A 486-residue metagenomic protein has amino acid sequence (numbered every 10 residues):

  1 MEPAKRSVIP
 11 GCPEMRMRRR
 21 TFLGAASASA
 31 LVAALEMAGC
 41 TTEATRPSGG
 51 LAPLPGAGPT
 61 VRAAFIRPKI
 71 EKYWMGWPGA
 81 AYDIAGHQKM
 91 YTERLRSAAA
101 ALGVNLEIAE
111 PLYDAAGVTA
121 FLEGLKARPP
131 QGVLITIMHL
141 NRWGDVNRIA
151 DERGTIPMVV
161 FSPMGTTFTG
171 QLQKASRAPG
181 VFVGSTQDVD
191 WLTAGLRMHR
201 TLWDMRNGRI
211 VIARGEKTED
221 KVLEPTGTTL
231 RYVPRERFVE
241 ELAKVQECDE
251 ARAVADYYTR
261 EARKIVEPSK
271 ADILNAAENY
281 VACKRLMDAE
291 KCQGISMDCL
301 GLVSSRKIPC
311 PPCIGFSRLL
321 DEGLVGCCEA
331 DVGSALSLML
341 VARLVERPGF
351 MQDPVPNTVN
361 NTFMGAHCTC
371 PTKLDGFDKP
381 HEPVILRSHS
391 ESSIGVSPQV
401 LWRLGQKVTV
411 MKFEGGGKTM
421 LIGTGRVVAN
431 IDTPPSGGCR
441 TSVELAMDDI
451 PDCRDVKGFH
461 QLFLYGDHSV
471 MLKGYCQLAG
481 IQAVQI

Functional and structural regions predicted by a protein language model:
M1-M17: N-terminal secretory signal peptides
M15-T21, L31-S48: N-terminal twin-arginine translocation
A26-A30: Sec-dependent signal peptide hydrophobic core
R46-M164, Y232, V239-C248, R260-M287 (+2 more regions): Metallocofactor- and cofactor-centric catalytic cores in central/energy metabolism, strongly enriched
Y113-E219, P225, F363-A366: Cofactor- and metal-binding active-site motifs of prokaryotic enzymes that mediate redox/radical or nucleophilic
F168-L344: Conserved, well-structured core segments that form the ligand-binding/active-site neighborhood of functional domains
G323-V427: C-terminal catalytic subdomain
I394-I486: Extended hydrophobic packing segments that form well-structured cores
